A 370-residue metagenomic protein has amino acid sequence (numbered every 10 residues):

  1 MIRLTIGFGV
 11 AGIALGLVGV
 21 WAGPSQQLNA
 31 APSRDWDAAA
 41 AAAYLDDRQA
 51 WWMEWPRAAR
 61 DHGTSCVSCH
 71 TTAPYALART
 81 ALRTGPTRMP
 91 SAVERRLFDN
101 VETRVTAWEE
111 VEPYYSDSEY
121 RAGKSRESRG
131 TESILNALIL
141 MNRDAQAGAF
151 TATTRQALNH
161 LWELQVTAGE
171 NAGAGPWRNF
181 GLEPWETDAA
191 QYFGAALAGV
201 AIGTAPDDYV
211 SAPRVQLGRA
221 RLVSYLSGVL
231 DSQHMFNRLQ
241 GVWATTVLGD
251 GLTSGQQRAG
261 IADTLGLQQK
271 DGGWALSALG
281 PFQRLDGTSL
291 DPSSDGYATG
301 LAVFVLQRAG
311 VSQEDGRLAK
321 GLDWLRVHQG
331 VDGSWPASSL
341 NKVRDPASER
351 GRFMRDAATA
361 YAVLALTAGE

Functional and structural regions predicted by a protein language model:
M1-L4: Positively charged n-region of N-terminal signal peptides that target proteins for export
F8-G9, Y75: Intrinsically disordered, low-complexity repeat segments enriched in small/polar residues
G9-G19: Bacterial N-terminal signal peptides
V18-E370: Preference for long, amphipathic alpha-helical scaffolds in soluble/luminal domains and all-alpha bundles
